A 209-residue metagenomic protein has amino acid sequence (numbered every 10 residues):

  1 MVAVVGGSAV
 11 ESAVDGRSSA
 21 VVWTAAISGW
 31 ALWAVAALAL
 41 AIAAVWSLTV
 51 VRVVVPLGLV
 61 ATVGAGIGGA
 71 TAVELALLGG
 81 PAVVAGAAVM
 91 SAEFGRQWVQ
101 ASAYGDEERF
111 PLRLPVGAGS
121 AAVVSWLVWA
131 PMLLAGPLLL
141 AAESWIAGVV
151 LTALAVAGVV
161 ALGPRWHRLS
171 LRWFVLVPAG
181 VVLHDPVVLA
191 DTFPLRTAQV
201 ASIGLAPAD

Functional and structural regions predicted by a protein language model:
M1-T71: Membrane-anchoring hydrophobic segments
G6-V14, M132-V150, A155, V159: Juxtamembrane "helix exit" motif at the C-terminal ends of alpha-helical transmembrane segments in multi-pass membrane
A26-L32, E74-V84, G148-A157: Hydrophobic core segments of alpha-helical transmembrane domains in multi-pass membrane proteins
V63-A70, A130-L138: Hydrophobic alpha-helical transmembrane segments in multi-pass integral membrane proteins
E74-A76, G80-L134: N-terminal membrane-targeting/pre-transmembrane regions
S91-V99, V156-P178: Transmembrane-cytosolic junction motif
V181-L183, F193-A208: Phosphoinositide-dependent membrane-docking surfaces
V187-D191: Short, surface-exposed beta-strand-loop junctions and turns on beta-sheet-rich folds
